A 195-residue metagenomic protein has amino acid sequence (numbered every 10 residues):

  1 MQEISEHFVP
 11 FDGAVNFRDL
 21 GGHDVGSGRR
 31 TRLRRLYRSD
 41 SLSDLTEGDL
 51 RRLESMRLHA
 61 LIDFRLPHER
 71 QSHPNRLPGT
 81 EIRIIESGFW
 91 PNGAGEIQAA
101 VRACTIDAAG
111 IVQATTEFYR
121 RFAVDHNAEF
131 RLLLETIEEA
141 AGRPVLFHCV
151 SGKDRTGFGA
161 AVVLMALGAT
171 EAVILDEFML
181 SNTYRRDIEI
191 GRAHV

Functional and structural regions predicted by a protein language model:
M1-L146, F158-R192: Cys-dependent protein tyrosine phosphatase-like superfamily
S151, R155-T156, H194: Ser/Thr-glycine-rich phosphate-binding loops at phosphate-binding pockets of nucleotides, nucleotide cofactors
